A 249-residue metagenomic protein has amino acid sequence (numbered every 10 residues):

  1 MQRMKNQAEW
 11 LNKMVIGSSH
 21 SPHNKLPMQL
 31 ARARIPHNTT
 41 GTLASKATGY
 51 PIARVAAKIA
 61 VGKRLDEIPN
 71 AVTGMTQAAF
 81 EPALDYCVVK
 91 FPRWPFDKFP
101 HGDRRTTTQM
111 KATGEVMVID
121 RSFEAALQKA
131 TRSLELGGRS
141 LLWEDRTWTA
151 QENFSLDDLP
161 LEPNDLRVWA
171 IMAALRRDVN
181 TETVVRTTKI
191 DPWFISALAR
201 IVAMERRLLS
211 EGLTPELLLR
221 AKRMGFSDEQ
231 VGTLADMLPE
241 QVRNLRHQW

Functional and structural regions predicted by a protein language model:
M1-L217, A221-G225: ATP-dependent carboxylate activation and anion-phosphoryl transfer catalytic cores that bind Mg-ATP to form
R3, R64, I68, T233-W249: Amphipathic alpha-helical
R220-M224, Q230-M237: Extended, domain-scale alpha-helical bundle/helix-rich regions
